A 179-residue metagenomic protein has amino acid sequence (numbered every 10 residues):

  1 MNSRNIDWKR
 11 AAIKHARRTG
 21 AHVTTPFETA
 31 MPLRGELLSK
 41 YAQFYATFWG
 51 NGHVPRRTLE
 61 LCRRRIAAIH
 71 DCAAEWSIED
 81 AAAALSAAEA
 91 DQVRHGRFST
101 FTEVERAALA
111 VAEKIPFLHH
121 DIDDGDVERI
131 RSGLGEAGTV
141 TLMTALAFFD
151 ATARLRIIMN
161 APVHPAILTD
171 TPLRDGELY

Functional and structural regions predicted by a protein language model:
M1-R56, E60, D80-A84, R174-Y179: Mobile cap/lid helix-loop segments that border enzyme active or cofactor-binding sites and regulate substrate access
R18, G35-Y41, D71-A73, A107 (+2 more regions): Short acidic alpha-helix initiation/capping motifs at coil-to-helix transition points, especially at protein N-termini
Y45, L61-A67, V93, A108-P116 (+2 more regions): Short alpha-helical scaffolding segments that buttress acidic/His motifs in well-ordered protein cores
P55-L61, A137-L142: Alpha-helical scaffolds flanking conserved acidic
R57-A90: Conserved alpha-helical segments that form or flank metal/cofactor-binding pockets of metalloenzymes
E89, V93-T102: Acidic/His metal-coordination segments adjacent to aromatic residues that form catalytic metal sites in metalloenzymes
V104-A145: Acidic/histidine-rich alpha-helical segments that form the ligand environment of transition-metal centers
E136-Y179: Preference for long, well-ordered alpha-helical segments
